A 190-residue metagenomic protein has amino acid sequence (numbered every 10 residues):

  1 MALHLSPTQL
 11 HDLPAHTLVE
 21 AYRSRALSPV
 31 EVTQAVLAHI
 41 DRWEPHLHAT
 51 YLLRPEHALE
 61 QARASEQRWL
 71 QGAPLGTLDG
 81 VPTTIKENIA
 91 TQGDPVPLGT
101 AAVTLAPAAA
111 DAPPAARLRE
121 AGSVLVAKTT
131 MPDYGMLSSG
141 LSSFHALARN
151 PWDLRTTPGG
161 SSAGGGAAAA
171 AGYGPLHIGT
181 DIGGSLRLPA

Functional and structural regions predicted by a protein language model:
M1-L59: An N-terminal boundary/leader segment
V36, A58, G80, K86 (+2 more regions): Conserved hydrophobic/aromatic pocket- or pore-lining residues that grip, position, or stack substrates in active sites
H39, W43, Q61, S65 (+3 more regions): Short alpha-helical functional segments enriched in proximate histidine and acidic residues
E56-R63, G122-S123, P132: Long amphipathic alpha-helix in the N-terminal Rossmann-like dinucleotide-binding domain of NAD(P)-dependent
S65-V81: Immediate post-signal peptide segment of exported/extracytoplasmic ligand-binding proteins
T77-P114: Enzymes and membrane/adaptor proteins characterized by extended Gly/Ser/Thr/Asp/Glu-rich, aromatic-dotted
A110-A190: Short glycine/serine-rich loop segments
